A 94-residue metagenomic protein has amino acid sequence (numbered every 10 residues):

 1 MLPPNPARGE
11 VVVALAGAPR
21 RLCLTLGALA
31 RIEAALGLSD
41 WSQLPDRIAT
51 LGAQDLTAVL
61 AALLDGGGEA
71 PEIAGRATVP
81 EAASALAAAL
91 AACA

Functional and structural regions predicted by a protein language model:
L2-R8, L26-A94: Short, surface-exposed, charged amphipathic helix/loop patches that serve as local interaction elements
V13: Short aromatic-centered micro-motifs
